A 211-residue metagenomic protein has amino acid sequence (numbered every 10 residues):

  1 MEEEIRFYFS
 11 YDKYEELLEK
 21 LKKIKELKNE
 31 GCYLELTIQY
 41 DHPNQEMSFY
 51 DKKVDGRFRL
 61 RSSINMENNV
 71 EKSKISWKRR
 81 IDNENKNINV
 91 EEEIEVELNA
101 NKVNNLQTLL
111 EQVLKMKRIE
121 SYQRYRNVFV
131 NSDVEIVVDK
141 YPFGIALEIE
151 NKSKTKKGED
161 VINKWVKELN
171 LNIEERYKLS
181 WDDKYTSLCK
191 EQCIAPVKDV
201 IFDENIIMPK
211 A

Functional and structural regions predicted by a protein language model:
M1-D133, R176, S180-A211: N-terminal strand-loop-strand beta-hairpin
P142: Short acidic-hydrophobic catalytic motif
K157-Y177: Long, well-ordered alpha-helical scaffolding segments within enzyme catalytic domains, especially pronounced
